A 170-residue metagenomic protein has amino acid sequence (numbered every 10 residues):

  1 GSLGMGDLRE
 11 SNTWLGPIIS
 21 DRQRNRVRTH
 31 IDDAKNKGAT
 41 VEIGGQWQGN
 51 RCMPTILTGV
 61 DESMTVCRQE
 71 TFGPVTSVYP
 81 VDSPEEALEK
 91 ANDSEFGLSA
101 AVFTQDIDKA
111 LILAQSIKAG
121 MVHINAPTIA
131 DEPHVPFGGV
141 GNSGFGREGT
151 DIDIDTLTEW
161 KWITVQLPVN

Functional and structural regions predicted by a protein language model:
G1-T29, Q46-C52, R68-G73, H134-V135 (+1 more regions): Flexible, acidic loop-helix segments that line cofactor/substrate-binding pockets
M5, G38-W47, Q166: Short secondary-structure junctions
E10, I43, T156-T158: Acidic, low-complexity intrinsically disordered regions
W14-G16, A39-V41, G45, N92: Conserved, function-defining micro-sites of small-solute handling proteins
I31, N36-K37, R51-N170: Conserved C-terminal structural/oligomerization subdomain of aldehyde/semialdehyde dehydrogenase
